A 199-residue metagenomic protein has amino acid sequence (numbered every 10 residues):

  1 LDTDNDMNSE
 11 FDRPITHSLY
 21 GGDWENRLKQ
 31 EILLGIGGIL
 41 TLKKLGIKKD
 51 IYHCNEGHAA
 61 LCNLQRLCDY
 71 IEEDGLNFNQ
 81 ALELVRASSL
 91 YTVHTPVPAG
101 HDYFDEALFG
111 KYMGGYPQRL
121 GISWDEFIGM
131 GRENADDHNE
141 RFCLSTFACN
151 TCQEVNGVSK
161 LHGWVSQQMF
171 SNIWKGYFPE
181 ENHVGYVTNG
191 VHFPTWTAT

Functional and structural regions predicted by a protein language model:
L1-T199: Catalytic cores of carbohydrate-active enzymes across secretory and cytosolic contexts
